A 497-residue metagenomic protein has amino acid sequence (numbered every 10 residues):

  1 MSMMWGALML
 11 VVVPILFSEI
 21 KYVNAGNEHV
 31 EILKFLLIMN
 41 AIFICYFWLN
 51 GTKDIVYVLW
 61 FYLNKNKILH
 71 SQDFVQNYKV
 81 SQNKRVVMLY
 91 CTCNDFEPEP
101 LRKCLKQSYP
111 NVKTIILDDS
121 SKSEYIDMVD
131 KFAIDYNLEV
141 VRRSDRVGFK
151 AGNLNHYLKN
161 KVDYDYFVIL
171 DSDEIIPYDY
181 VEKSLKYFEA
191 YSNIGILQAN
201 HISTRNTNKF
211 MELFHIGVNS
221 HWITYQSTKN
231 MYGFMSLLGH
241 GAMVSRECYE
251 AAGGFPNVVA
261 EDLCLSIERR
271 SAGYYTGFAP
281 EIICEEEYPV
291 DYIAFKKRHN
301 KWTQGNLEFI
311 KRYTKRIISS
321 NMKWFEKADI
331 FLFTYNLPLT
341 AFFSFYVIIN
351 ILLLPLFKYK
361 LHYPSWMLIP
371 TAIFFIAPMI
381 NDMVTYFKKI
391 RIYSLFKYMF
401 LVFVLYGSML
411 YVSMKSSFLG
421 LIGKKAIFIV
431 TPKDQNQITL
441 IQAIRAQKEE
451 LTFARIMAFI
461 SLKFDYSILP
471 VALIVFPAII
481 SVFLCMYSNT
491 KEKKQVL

Functional and structural regions predicted by a protein language model:
W5-P98, R102: N-proximal low-complexity "stem/linker" segments adjacent to membrane-targeting elements
P14-W48, Y78, L337-I427, A443-L497: Membrane-embedded multi-pass helical conduit in multi-pass membrane proteins, especially envelope-biosynthetic
K84-V87, K113, C264: Cell-envelope/extracellular polymer assembly enzymes that use nucleotide-activated donors
R102-N111: Short, acidic, metal-binding catalytic loop of nucleotide-sugar glycosyltransferases
P110, D118-M128, S144-V147: A conserved acidic beta->alpha catalytic loop
A133-I134, V141-Y166, Y178-V259, R270-S271 (+1 more regions): Long helical/loop segments within the catalytic core of UDP-sugar-dependent glycosyltransferases, especially the large
D171-I175: The conserved acidic donor/metal-binding loop of glycosyltransferases
N257, S266-E285: Catalytic donor-sugar/metal-binding loop of nucleotide-sugar-dependent glycosyltransferases
